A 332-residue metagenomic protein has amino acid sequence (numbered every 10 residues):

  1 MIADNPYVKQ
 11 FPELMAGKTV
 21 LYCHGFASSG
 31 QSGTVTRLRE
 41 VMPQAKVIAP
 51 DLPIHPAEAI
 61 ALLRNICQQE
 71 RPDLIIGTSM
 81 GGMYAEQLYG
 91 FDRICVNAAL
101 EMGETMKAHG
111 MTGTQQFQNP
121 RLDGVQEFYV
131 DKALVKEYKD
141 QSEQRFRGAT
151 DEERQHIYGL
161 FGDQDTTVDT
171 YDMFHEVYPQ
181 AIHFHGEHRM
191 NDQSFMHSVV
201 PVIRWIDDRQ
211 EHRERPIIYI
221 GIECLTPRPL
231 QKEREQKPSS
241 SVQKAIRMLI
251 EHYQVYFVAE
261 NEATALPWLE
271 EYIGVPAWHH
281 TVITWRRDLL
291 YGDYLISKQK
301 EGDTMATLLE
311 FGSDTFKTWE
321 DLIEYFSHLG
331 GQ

Functional and structural regions predicted by a protein language model:
L14-Q69: Active-site catalytic motif of lipid deacylating hydrolases and related acyltransferases
D73-G77, R93-C95, I157-D163, G292-K298 (+2 more regions): Short, hydrophobic beta-strand segments that form beta-sheet elements in well-ordered domains
I76-E86: Gly/Ala-rich beta-loop-alpha elbow adjacent to hydrolase catalytic centers
D92-V200: The alpha/beta-hydrolase serine catalytic core
S194, R213, Y294, Q299-Q332: Asp-based, Mg2+/Mn2+-dependent phosphohydrolase catalytic module
R213-K232: Asp-based phosphoryl-transfer active-site loop
L230-Y256, L290-Y291: Short, acidic loop-to-helix structural element flanking the phosphoryl-transfer center in phosphate-processing enzymes
V258-Y294: Substrate-recognition "cap/lid" segment bordering the active-site pocket of phosphatases
